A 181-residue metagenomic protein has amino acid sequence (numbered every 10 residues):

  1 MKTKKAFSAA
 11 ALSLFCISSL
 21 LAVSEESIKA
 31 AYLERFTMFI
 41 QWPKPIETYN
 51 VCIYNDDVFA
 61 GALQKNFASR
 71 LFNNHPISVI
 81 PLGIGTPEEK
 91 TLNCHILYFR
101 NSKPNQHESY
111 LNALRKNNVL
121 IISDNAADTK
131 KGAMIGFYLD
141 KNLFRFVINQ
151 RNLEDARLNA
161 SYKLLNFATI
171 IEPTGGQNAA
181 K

Functional and structural regions predicted by a protein language model:
K2-K5, L21-K181: Short hydrophobic alpha-helices and adjacent helix-cap/hinge residues
A9-S19: Bacterial N-terminal signal peptides
